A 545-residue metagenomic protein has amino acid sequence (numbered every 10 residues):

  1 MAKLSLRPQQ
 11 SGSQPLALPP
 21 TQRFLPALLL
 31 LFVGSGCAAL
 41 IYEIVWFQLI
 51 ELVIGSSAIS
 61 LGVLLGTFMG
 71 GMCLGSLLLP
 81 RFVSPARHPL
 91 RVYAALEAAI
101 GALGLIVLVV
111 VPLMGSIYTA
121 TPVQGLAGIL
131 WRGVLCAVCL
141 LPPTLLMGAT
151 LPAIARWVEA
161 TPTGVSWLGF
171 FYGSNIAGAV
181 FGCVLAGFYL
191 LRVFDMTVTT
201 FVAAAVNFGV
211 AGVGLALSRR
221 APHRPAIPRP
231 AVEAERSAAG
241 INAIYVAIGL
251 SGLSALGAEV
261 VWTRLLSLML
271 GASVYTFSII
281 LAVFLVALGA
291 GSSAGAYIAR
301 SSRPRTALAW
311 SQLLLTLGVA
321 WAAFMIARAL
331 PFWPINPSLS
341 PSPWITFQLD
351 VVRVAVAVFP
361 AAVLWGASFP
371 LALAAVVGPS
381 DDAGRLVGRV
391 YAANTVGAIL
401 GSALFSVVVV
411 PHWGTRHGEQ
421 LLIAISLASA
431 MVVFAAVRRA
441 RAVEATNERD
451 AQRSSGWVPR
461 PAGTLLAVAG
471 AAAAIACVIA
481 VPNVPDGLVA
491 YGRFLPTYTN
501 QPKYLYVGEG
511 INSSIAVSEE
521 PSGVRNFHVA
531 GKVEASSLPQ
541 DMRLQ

Functional and structural regions predicted by a protein language model:
A2-Q545: Alpha-helical transmembrane segments of multi-pass membrane proteins
